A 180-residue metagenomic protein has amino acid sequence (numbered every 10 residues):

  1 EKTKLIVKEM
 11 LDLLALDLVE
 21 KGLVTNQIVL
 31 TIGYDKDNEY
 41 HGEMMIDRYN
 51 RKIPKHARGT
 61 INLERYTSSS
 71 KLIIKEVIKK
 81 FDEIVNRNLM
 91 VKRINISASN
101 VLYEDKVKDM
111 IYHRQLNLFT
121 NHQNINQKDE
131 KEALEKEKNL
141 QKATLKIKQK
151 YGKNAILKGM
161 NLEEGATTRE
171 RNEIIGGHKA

Functional and structural regions predicted by a protein language model:
E1-A180: Basic, low-complexity intrinsically disordered segments
